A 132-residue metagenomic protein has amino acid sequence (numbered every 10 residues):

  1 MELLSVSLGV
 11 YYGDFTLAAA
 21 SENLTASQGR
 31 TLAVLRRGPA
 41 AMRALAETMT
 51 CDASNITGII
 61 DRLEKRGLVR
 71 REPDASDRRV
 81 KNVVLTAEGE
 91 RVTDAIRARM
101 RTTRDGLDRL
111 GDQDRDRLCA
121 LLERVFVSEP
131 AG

Functional and structural regions predicted by a protein language model:
E2, R30, S54, D116: Active-site phosphate/pyrophosphate-handling residues
L4, L8, L35-G38: Short helix-to-turn junction characteristic of helix-turn-helix DNA-binding domains, especially the helix
Y12, D61-F126, P130: Charged, amphipathic alpha-helical coiled-coil/dimerization segments
G13-D52: N-terminal helix-turn-helix DNA-binding core of bacterial DNA-binding proteins
T25, T57, T86: Ser/Thr-centric signal marking residues that sit in or immediately flank functional binding/regulatory motifs
L32, L45, I60-R66: Basic amphipathic alpha-helical segments that dock to polyanions
M42-R43, S54, D61, K81: Residues within helix-turn-helix
